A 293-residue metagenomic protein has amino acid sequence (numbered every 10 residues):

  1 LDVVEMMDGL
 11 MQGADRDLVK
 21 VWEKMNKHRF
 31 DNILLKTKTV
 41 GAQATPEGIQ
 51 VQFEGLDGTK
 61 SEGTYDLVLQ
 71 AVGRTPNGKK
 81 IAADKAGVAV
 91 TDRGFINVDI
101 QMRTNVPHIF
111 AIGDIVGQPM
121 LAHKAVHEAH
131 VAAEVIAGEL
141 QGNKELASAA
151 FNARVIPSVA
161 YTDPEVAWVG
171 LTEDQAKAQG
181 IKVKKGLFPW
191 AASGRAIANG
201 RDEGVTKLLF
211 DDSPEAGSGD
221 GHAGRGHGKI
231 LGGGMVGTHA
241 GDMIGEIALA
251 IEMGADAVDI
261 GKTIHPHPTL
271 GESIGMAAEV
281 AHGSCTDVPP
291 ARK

Functional and structural regions predicted by a protein language model:
D2, H108-A111, G204, K229-L231: Protein kinase-like catalytic core scaffold
D2-I100, L171, A178-V183, A191 (+1 more regions): A Rossmann-like FAD-binding core segment of flavoenzymes
A14-V21, M25, V106, I112-A178 (+1 more regions): A conserved FAD-binding loop/helix module that cradles the flavin
R16, T45, F110, M235-V236: Residue-level structural signal for beta-strand termini and adjacent loop
H28, G63, T104-P107, R154 (+2 more regions): Structured loop/turn residues at beta-strand edges in well-structured enzyme cores
A44-I49, V106, N199-G204: A short, glycine/Asx- and small/polar-enriched loop/turn that sits immediately N-terminal to a beta-strand
G63-E145, A216-H227, D242-A248: FAD-site-proximal beta/loop scaffold in flavoenzymes
I156, Y161-K293: Flexible, glycine-rich terminal cap/loop adjacent to redox cofactors in electron-transfer oxidoreductases
